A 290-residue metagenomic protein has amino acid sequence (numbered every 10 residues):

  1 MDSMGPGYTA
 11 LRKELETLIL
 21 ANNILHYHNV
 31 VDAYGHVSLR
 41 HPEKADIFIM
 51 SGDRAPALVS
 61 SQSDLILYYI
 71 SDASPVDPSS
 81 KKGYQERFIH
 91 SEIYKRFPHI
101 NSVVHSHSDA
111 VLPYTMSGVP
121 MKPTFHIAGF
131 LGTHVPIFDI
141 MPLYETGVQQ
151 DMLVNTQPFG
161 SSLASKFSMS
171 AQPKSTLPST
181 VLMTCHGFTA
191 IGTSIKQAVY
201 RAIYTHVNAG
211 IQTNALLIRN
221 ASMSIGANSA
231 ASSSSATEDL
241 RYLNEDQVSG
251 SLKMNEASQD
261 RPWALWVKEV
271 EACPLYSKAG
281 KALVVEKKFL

Functional and structural regions predicted by a protein language model:
M1-L290: Glycine-rich flexible loops
